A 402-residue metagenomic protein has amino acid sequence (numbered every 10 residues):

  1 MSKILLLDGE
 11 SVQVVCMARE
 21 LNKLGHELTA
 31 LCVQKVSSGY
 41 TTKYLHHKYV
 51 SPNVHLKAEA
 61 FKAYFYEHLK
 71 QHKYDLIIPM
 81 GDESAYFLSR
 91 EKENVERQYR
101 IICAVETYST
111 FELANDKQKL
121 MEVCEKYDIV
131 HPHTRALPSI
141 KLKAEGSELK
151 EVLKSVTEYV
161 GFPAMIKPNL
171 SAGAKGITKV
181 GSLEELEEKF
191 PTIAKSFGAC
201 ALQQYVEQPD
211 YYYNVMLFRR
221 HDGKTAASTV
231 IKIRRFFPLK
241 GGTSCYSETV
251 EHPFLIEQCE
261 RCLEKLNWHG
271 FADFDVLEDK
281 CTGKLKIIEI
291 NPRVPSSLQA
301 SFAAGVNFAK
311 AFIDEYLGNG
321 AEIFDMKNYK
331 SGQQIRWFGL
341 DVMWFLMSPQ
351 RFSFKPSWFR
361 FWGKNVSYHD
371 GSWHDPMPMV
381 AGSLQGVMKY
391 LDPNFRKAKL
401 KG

Functional and structural regions predicted by a protein language model:
M1-A104, K141-E151, V380-R396: ATP-binding N-terminal substructure of ATP-dependent carboxylate-amine bond-forming enzymes
C32-S37, D82-S84, H221-T225, I231-I233 (+1 more regions): Short glycine-enriched loops at secondary-structure junctions
F111-P209, H221-G223, P253-E257: Active-site nucleotide/adenylate-binding loops and adjacent lid/helix of ATP-dependent enzymes
A164, T225-A226, K284-E289: Protein kinase-like catalytic core scaffold
E184, I193, Q204-N267, N291-Y316: ATP-dependent carboxylate/phosphate-activation module, predominantly the ATP-grasp catalytic core and closely related
H269-C281: A short glycine-rich, hydrophobically flanked beta-strand micro-motif that places a catalytic Asp/Glu for divalent metal
D314-G402: Peripheral (often C-terminal) accessory segments that flank ATP-dependent C-N-forming ligase machineries
